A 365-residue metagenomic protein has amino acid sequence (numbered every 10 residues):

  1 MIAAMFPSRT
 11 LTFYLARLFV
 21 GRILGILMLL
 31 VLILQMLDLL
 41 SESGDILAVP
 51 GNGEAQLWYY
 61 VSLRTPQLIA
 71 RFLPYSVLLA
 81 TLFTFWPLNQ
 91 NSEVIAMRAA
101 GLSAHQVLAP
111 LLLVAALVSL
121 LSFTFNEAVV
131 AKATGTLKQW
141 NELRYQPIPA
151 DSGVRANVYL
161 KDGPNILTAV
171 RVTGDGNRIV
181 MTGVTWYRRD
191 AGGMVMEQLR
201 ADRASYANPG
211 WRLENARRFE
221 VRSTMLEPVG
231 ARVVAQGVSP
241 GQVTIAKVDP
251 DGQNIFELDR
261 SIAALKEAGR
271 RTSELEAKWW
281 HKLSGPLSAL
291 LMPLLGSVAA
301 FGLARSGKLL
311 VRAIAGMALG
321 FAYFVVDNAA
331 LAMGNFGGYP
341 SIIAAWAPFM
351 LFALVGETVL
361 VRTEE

Functional and structural regions predicted by a protein language model:
M1-G163, G174-G176, T224, P240-E365: Transmembrane alpha-helices
L63, Q67, V229-A231, Q236: Non-catalytic interaction surface on structured domains
R155-A156, R188, G193-D202, V234 (+2 more regions): Short secondary-structure transition/capping segments
L160-A207, L213-A216: Structural signature for solvent-exposed beta-strand/loop edge elements and short helix-capping sites, enriched
G193-M196, E220-R232: A short, polar/proline- and glycine-enriched secondary-structure boundary/capping micro-motif
D202, N208-R222, Q236-F256: A short, charged
